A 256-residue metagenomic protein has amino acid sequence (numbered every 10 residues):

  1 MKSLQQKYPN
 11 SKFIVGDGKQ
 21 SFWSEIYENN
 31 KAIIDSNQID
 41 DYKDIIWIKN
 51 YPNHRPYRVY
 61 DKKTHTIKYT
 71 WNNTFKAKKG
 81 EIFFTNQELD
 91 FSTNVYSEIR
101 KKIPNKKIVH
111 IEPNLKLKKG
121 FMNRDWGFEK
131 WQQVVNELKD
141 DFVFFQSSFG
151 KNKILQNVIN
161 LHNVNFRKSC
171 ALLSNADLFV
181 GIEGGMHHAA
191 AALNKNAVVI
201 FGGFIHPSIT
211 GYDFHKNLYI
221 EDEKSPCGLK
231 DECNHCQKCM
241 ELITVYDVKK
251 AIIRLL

Functional and structural regions predicted by a protein language model:
M1-L256: Catalytic machinery of carbohydrate-active enzymes, primarily nucleotide-sugar-dependent glycosyltransferases
